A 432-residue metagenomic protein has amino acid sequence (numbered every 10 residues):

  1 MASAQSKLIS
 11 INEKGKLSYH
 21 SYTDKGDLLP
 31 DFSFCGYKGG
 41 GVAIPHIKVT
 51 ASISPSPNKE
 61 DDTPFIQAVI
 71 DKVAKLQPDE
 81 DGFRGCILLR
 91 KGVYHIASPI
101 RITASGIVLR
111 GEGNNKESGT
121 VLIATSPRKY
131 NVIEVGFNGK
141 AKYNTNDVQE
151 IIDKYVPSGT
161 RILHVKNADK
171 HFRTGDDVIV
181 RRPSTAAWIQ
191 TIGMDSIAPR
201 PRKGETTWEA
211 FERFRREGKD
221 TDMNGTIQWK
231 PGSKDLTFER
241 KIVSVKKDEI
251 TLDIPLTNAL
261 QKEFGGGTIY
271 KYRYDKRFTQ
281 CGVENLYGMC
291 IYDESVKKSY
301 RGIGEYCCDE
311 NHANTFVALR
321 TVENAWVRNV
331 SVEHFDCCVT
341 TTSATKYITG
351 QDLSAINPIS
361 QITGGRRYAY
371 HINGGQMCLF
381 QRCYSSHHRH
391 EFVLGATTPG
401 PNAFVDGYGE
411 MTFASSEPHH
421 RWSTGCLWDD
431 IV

Functional and structural regions predicted by a protein language model:
M1-C307, A313: Extracellular "leader-to-stem" segments immediately downstream of a signal peptide or signal-anchor in secreted/lumenal
L29-F32, F335-C338, T345: Long, low-hydrophobicity, solvent-exposed regions enriched in small/turn-prone and acidic residues
C86, D177-R181, E239, F316-A318 (+5 more regions): Ordered hydrophobic segments in well-structured contexts
P99-T103, K116-N138, K271-K276, E294-K298 (+5 more regions): Glycine-rich beta-solenoid repeat tracts in large extracellular/virion proteins
G106, G111, T279-C290, E323-H334 (+4 more regions): Right-handed parallel beta-helix
T160, N314-F316, N324, D336 (+3 more regions): Short glycine-rich loop/turn motifs
N167-D169, S331, S343: Non-cytosolic beta-sheet module surface loops
K246, H334-F335: Residues at helix C-cap/C′ positions in short coil/turn segments immediately following an alpha-helix
